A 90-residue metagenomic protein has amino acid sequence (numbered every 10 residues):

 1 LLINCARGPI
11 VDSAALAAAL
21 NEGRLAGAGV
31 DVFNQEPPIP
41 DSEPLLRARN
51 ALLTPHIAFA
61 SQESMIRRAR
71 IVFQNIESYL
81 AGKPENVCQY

Functional and structural regions predicted by a protein language model:
L1: Short glycine-centered segments of the SAM/dcSAM-binding site in methyltransferase folds
C5-Y90: Rossmann-like dinucleotide-binding domain for NAD(H)/NADP(H)
